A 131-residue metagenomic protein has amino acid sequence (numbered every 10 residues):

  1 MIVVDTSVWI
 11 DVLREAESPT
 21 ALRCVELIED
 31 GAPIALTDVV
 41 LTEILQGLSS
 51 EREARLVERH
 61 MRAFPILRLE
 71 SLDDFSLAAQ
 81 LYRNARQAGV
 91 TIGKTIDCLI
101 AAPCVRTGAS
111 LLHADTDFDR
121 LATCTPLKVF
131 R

Functional and structural regions predicted by a protein language model:
M1, A101, V105-R131: Acidic, PIN/NYN-like endoribonuclease modules and their adjacent C-terminal/linker elements
M1-L36, Q46-R59: Short, well-structured N-terminal submotif of metal-dependent ribonuclease cores
V4, L36, L69, L112-H113: Short beta-strand scaffold positions
T6, D38, I96-C98: Conserved glycosyltransferase catalytic-site signature
W9-I10, L41-I44, F118-D119: A generic structural signal for short hydrophobic patches within well-formed alpha-helices
A21, L41, A54, F75-A79 (+1 more regions): A general structural signal for well-ordered alpha-helical segments in protein cores
E51-R55, A85, K128-R131: Short, hinge-like loop/turn segments at secondary-structure boundaries
P65-L112: Active-site neighborhoods of divalent-metal-dependent phosphate/nucleic-acid chemistry enzymes
